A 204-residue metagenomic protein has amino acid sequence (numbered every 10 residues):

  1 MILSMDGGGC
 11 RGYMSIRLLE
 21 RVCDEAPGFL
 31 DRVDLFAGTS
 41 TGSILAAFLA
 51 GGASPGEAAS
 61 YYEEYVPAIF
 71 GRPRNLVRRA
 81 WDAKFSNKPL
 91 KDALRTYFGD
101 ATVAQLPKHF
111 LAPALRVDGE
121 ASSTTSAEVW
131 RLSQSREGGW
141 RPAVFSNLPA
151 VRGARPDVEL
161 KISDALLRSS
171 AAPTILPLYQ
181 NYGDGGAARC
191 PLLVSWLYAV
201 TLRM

Functional and structural regions predicted by a protein language model:
I2-S4, C10-L94, R152, D164: Patatin-like phospholipase
G7-G8, G185: Glycine-rich Rossmann-fold phosphate-binding loop(s) that bind the pyrophosphate of adenine dinucleotide cofactors
L19, C23-D24, L94-G99, L167 (+2 more regions): Generic structural signal for well-ordered alpha-helical scaffold segments
E25-L30, R95-F110, I175, T201-M204: Surface-exposed acidic, glycine-flexible loop patches that form ligand/cofactor-binding and adhesion interfaces
G71, Q105-T201: Active-site gating loop/helix substructures
